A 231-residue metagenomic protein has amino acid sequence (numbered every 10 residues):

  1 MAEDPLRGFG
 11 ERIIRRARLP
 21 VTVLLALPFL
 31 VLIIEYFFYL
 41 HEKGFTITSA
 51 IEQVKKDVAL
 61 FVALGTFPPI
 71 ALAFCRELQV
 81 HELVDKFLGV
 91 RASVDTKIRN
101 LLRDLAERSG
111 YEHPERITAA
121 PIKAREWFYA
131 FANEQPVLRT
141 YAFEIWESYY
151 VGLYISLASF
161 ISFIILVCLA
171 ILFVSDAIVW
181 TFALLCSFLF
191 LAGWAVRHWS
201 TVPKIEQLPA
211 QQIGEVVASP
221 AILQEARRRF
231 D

Functional and structural regions predicted by a protein language model:
M1-L6, E42-I47, L83-V84: Cytoplasmic membrane-interface regions of multi-pass membrane proteins
M1-R16, A192-D231: Cytosolic/matrix-facing juxtamembrane and C-terminal tails of multi-pass cellular membrane proteins
E11-L30, Q135-W180: Transmembrane alpha-helical segments and their cytosolic interface motifs in multi-pass membrane proteins
L27-F29, K56-D104, A192-R197: Hydrophobic alpha-helical membrane-embedded segments
V31-T48: Membrane-helix interface motif
T48-F67, I165-F190: Hydrophobic alpha-helical transmembrane segments
G65-A73, R108-A120, E206-E215, D231: Juxtamembrane/interfacial segments around transmembrane helices
R76-Y141: Charge-rich cytosolic interhelical loops and cytosolic tails of multi-pass membrane proteins
